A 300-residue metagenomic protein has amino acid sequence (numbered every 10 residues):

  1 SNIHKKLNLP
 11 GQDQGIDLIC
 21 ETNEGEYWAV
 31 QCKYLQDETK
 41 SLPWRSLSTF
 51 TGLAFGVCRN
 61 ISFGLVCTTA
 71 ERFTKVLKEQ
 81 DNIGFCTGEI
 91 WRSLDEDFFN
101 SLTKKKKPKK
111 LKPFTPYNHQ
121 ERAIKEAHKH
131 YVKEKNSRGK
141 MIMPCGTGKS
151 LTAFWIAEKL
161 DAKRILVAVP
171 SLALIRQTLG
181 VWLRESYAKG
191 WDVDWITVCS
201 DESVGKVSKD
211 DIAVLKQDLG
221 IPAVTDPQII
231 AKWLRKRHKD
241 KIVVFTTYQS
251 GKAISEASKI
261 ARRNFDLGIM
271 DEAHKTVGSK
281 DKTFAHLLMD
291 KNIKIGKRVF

Functional and structural regions predicted by a protein language model:
S1-C58: Catalytic centers of nucleases
L53-G84: Nucleic-acid nuclease catalytic cores
V76-K112: Charged, structured surface patches that assemble and position nucleic-acid processing machinery
K107-I142: Conserved pre-motif I regulatory segment
E134-I156: Walker A/P-loop
R164-Y187, T197-V204: Conserved Walker A/P-loop ATP-binding site and its immediately adjacent core in helicase/helicase-like ATPase domains
I229-N264: Conserved helix/coil segment N-terminal to the catalytic DExD/H
I260-V299: SF2 helicase catalytic motif II
